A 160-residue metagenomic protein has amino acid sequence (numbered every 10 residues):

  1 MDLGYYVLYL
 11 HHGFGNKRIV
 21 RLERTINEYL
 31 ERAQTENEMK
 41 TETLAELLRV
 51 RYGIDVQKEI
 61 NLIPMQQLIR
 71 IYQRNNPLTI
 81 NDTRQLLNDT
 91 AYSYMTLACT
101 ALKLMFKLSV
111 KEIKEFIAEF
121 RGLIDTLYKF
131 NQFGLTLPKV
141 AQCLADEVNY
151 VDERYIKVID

Functional and structural regions predicted by a protein language model:
M1-L8, N37-L104, F133-D160: Intrinsic disorder/low-complexity detector
L22-A33, K114-L127: Amphipathic alpha-helical segments that form the core helices of the histone-fold
K129-N131: Short, highly charge-biased, low-complexity peptide segments
